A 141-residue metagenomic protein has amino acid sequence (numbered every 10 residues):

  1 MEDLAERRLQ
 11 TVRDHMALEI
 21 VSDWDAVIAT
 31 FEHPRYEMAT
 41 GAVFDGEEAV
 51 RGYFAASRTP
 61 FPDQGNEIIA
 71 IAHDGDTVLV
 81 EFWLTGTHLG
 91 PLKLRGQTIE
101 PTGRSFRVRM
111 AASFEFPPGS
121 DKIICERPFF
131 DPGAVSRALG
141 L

Functional and structural regions predicted by a protein language model:
M1-L141: C-terminal and inter-domain tail/linker signature
